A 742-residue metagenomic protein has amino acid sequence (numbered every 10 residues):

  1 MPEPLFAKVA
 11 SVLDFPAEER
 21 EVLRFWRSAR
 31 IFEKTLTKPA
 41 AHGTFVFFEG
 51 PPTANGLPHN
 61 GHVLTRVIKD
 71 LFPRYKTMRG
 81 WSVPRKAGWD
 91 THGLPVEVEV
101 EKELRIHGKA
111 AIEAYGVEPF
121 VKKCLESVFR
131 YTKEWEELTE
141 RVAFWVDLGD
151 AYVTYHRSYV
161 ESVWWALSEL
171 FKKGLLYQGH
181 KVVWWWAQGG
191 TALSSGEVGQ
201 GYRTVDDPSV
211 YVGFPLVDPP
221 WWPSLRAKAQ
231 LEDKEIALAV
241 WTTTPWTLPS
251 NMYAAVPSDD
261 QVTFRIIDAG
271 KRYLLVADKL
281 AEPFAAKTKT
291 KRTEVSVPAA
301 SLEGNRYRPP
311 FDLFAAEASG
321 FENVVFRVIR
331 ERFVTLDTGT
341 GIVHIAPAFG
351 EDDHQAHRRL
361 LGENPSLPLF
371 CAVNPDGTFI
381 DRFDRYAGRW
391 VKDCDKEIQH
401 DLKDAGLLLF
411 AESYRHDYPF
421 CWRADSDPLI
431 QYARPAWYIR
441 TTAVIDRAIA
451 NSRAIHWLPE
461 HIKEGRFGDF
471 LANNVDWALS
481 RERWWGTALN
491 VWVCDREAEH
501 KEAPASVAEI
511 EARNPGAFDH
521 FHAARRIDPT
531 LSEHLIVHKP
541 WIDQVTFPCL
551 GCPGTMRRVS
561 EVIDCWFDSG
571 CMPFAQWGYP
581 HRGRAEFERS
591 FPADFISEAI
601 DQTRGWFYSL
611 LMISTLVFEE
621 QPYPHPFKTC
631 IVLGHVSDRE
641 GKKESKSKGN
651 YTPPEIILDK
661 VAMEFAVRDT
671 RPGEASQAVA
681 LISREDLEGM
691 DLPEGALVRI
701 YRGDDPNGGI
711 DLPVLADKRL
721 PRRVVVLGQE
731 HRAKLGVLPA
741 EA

Functional and structural regions predicted by a protein language model:
M1-N60, T77, V83, R292 (+4 more regions): Non-catalytic terminal extensions that flank enzyme cores
P2-A7, V12, F25-A29, E101-P249 (+7 more regions): Residue patterns forming the tRNA-binding/recognition surfaces of aminoacyl-tRNA synthetases and related DALR
T53-A87, L94, V98, K102-H107 (+12 more regions): Conserved active-site neighborhood of enzyme catalytic/cofactor-binding cores
P73, G80-P95, V262-P309, I613: Carboxylate/His-rich catalytic cores and anion/metal-binding grooves
V98-K102, W246-D259, R265-I266, L280-A286 (+5 more regions): Short active-site loop/helix that positions an aromatic residue
A229-Q230, T243-T247, A277-F284, Y386-A387 (+9 more regions): A short, sequence-level motif marking secondary-structure junctions
M663-A742: Long, compositionally biased stretches
